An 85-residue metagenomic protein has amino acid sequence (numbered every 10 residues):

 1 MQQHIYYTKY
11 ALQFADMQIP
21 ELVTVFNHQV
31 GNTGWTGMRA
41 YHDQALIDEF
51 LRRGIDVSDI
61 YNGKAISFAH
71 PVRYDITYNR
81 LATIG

Functional and structural regions predicted by a protein language model:
M1-G85: Extended, charge-rich alpha-helical interface modules
